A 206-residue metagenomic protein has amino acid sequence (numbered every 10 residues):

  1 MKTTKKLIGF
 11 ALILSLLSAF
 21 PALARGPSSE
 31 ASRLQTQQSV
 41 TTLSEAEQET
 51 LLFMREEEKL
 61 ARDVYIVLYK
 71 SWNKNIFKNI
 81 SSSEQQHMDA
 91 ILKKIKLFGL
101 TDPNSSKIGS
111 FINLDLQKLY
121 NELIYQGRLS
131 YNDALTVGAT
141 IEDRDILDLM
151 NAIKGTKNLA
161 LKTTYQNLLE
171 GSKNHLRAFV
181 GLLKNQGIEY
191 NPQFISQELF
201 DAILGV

Functional and structural regions predicted by a protein language model:
M1-G9: Bacterial N-terminal signal peptides that target proteins for export
G9-F10, I66: General helical structural elements
F10-S18: Bacterial N-terminal signal peptides
S18-A19, K70: Residues in and immediately flanking transmembrane alpha helices
A22-A24: Boundary at the C-terminal end of the N-terminal hydrophobic targeting segment
G26-V206: All-alpha RGS (Regulator of G-protein Signaling) helical domain and cognate RGS-like helical scaffolds
